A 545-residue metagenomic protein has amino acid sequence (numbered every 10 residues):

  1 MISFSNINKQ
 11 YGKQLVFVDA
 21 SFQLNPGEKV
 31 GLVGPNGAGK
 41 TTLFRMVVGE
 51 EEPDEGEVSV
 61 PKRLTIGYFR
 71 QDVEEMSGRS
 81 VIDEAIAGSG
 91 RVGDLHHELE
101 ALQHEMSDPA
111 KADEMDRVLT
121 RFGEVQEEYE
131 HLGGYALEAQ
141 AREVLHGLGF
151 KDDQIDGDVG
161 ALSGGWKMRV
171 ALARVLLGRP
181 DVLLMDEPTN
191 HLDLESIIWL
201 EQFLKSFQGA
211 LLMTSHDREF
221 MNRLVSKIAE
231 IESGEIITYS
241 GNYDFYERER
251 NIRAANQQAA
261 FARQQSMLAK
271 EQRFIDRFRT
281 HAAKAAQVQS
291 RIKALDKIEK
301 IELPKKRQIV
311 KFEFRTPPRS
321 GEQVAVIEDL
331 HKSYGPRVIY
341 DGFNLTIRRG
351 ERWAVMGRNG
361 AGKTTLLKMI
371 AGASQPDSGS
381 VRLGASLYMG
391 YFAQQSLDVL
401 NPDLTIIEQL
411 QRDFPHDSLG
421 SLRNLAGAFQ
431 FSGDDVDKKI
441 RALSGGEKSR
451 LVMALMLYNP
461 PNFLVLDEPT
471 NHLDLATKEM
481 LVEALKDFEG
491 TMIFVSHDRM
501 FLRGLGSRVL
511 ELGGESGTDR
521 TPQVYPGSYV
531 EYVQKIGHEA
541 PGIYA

Functional and structural regions predicted by a protein language model:
M1-A259, Q308, R315-A545: ABC ATP-binding cassette signature C-motif
L102, P109, L132, E271 (+4 more regions): Hydrophobic stripe of amphipathic alpha-helices that form coiled-coil interfaces
R142-L148, R273-R277, K293-I301: Short amphipathic coiled-coil heptad-repeat segments
D153, S266, L303-K306: Short, flexible active-site-proximal loops enriched in glycine and acidic residues
Q257-R279, K284-K293, Q308-I309, E313 (+1 more regions): ABC ATPase nucleotide-binding domains
R291-I309, R352: ABC transporter TMD-NBD coupling linker
